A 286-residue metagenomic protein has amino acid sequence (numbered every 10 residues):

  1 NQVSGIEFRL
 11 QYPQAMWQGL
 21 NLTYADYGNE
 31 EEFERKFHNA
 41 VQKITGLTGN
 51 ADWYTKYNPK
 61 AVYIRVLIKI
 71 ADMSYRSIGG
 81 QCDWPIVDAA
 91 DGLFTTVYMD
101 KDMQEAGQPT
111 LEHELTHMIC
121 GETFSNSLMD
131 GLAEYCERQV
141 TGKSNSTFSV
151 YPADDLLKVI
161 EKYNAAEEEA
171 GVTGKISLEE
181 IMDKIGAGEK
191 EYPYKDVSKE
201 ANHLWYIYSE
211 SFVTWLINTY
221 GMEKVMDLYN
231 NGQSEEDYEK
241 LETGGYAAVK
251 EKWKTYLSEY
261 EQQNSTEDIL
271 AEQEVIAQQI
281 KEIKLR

Functional and structural regions predicted by a protein language model:
N1, E200-L204, D227-R286: Beta/coil-rich, acidic/histidine-enriched accessory regions frequently appended to metallopeptidases
S4-K43: Fold-level signature of zinc-dependent metallopeptidase catalytic domains
L22-E34, T96-A106, M118-F124, D196-N202 (+2 more regions): Second-shell loop/turn segments in exported
N29-L93: Auxiliary, metal-adjacent structural segments of Zn-dependent hydrolase domains
E34-V41, E112-T116, D130-E134, S209-T214 (+3 more regions): Extracytoplasmic/secreted envelope proteins and their assembly/folding machinery, especially bacterial periplasmic
I44, K158-K250: Active-site-proximal alpha-helical
G46-R65, G121-M129, S144-Y151, K224-N231: Surface-exposed patches in mature extracellular/periplasmic domains of secreted proteins
P85-A170: Zinc-dependent metallopeptidase catalytic helix centered on the HExxH motif and its immediate flanking segment
